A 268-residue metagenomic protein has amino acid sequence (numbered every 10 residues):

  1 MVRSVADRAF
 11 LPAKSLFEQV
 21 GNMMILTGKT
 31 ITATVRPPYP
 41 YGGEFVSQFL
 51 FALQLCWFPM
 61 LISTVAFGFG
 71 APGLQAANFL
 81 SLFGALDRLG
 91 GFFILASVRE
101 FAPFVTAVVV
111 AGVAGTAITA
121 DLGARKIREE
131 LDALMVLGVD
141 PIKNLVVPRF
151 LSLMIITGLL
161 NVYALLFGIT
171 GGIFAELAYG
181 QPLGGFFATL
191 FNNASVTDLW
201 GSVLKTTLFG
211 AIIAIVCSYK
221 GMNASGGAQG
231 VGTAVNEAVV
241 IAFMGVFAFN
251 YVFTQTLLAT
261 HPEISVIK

Functional and structural regions predicted by a protein language model:
V2-F45, K220-S225: Short, membrane-interfacial amphipathic segments enriched in basic
P40, L50-V105: Active-site cofactor/substrate anionic-group-binding motifs, chiefly glycine- and Lys/Arg-rich phosphate-binding loops
L53, W57, L61, F101 (+5 more regions): Selective transmembrane-helix segments that form parts of the transport pathway or gating/packing helices in multipass
A66, T106-A111, V147-E176, L208 (+2 more regions): Hydrophobic alpha-helical transmembrane segments that constitute the membrane-spanning cores of multi-pass membrane
L74-V98, L166-T207, V216-V235, L257-K268: Membrane-interfacial helix-loop-helix connectors in multipass membrane proteins
L89-D132, L160, V216: Hydrophobic alpha-helical transmembrane segments of multi-pass membrane transport proteins
L122-V147, A228-V231: Short cytoplasmic-facing helical segments at TM-TM junctions of multi-pass membrane proteins
G221, V240, M244, A248-P262: Membrane-helix cytosolic exit motif
